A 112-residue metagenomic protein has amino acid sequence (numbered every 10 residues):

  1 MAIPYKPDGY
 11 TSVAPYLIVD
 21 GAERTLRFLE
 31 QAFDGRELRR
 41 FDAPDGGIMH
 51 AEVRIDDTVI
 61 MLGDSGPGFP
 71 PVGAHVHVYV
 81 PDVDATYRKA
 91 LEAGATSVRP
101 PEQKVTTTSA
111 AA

Functional and structural regions predicted by a protein language model:
M1-D8, M49, M61-G63, V78 (+1 more regions): Vicinal oxygen chelate
P7, R40, I55, F69 (+2 more regions): Single-stranded nucleic acid-binding surfaces, predominantly the OB-fold ssDNA-binding core
P7-G9, Y16-V59: Core segments of cupin and vicinal oxygen chelate
Y10-A14, P71-H75: Short, solvent-exposed beta-strand edge segments and adjacent coil->beta transition regions
A22, V83-D84: Residues at or immediately preceding the N-termini of alpha-helices
R27-F28, D84-K89: Short amphipathic alpha-helices within nucleic acid-binding modules
R40-P44, S65, E102: Short, solvent-exposed loop/turn elements at beta->coil junctions and helix N-caps that rim active or binding pockets
